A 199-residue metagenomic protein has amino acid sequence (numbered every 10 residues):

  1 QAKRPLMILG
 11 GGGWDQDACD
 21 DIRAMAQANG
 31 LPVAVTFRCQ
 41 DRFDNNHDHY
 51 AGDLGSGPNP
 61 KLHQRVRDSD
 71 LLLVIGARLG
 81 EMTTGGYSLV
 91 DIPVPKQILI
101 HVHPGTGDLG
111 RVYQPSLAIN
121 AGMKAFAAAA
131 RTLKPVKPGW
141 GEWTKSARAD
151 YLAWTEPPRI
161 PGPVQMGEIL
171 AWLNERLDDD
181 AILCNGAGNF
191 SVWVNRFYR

Functional and structural regions predicted by a protein language model:
K3-L72, R176-R199: Anionic-ligand anchoring segments at beta-strand to alpha-helix junctions in alpha/beta enzyme folds, i.e., glycine
P5-L6, P32, P115, L152-A153 (+1 more regions): Proline-rich low-complexity regions
I8-G11, L117, P157-P161: Flexible, glycine/proline-enriched loop segments at strand-loop-helix junctions that form or flank small-ligand binding
G11-A18, G80-E81, P163-G167: Active-site glycine- and acidic-residue-rich loops that bind and position anionic ligands or nucleotide-like cofactors
V33, I100-V102, I169: Hydrophobic aliphatic residue packing
C39-S146: Glycine-rich, acidic loop regions that bind phosphate or pyrophosphate groups
S146-R199: Active-site diphosphate/adenylate-binding microenvironment
